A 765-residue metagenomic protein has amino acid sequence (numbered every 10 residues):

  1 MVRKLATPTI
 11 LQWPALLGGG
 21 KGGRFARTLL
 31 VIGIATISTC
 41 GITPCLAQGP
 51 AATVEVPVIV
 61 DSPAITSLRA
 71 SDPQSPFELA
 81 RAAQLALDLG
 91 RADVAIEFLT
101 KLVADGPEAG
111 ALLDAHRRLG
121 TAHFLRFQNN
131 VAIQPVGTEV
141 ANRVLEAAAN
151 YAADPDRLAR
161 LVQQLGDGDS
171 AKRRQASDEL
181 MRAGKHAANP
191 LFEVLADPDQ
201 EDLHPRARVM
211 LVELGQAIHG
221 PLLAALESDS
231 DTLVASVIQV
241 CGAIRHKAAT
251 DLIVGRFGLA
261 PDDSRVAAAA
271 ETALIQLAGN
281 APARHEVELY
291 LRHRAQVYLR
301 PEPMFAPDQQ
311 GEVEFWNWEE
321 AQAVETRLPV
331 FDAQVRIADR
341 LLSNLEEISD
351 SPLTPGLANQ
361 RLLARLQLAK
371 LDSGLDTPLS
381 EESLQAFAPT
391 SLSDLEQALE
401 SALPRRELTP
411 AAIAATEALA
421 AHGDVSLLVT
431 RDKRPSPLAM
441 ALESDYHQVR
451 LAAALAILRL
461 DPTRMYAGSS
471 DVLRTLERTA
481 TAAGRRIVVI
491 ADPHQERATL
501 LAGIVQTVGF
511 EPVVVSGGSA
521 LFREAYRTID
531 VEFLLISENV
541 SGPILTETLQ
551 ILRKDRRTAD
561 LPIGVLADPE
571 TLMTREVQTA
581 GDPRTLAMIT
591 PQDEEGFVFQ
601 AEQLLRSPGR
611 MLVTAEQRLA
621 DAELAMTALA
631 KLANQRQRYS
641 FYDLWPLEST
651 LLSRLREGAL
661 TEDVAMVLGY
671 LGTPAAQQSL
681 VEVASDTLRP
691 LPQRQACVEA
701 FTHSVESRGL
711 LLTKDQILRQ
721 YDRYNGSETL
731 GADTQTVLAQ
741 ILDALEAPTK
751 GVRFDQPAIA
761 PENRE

Functional and structural regions predicted by a protein language model:
R81-D88, E97-K101, D114-R118, N130-A132 (+20 more regions): Structural detector for internal amphipathic alpha-helices that build alpha-solenoid repeat scaffolds
I96, E108-A115, A152-Q163, K185-A196 (+10 more regions): Amphipathic alpha-helical scaffolding segments comprising HEAT/armadillo-like alpha-solenoid repeats
A111-D114, R118-H123, H293-N344, A369-E396 (+2 more regions): Short coil/linker segments at helix-helix boundaries
G484-Q506, L534: Conserved acidic segment of CheY-like receiver
G509-G517: Short hydrophobic/Thr-rich beta-strand motif most characteristic of the beta2 strand and flanking loop of CheY-like
S516, L566-R610: Output/docking surface of receiver
S516-F533: Acidic, metal-coordinating helix/loop segments flanking the phosphotransfer/catalytic sites of two-component signaling
F533-K554, A559-D560, L566-R575: Conserved phosphotransfer microenvironments
